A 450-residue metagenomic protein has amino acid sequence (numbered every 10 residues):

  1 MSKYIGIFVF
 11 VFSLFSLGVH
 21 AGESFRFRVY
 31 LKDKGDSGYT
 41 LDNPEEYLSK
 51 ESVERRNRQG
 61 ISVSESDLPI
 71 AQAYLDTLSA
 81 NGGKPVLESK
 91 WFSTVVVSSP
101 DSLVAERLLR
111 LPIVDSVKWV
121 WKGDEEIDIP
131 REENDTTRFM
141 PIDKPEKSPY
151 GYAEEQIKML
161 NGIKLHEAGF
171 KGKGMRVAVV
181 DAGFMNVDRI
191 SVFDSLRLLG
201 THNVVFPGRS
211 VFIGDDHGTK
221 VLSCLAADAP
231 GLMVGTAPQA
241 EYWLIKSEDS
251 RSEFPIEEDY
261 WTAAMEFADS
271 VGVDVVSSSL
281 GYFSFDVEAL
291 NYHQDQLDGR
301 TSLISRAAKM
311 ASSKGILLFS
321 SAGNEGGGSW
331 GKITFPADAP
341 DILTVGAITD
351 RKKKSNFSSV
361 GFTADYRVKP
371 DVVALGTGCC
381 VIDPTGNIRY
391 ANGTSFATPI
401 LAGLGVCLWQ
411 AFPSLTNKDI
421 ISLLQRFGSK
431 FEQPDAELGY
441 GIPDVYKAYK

Functional and structural regions predicted by a protein language model:
M1-S24: Bacterial Sec-dependent N-terminal signal peptides
A21-T136: Inhibitory N-terminal propeptides of secreted protease zymogens
S24, A153, I163-H202, P207-E257 (+7 more regions): Subtilisin-like serine protease catalytic core
R28, L87, T94-S98, K118 (+12 more regions): Structural recognition of the beta-strand scaffold that forms the well-ordered cores of secreted hydrolase catalytic
P85-S89, V104-A105, I129-V179, H202-G214 (+3 more regions): N-terminal domain-start motif of subtilase-like serine proteases
D188-T201, A347-S395, E432: Catalytic-core environment of secreted peptidases
L222-L225, W243-D249, D274, K332 (+3 more regions): Hydrolase catalytic cores
D228-G231, L244-D338, A364-R367, P384-T398 (+1 more regions): Substrate-binding/access-modulating region of protease and related hydrolase catalytic domains
